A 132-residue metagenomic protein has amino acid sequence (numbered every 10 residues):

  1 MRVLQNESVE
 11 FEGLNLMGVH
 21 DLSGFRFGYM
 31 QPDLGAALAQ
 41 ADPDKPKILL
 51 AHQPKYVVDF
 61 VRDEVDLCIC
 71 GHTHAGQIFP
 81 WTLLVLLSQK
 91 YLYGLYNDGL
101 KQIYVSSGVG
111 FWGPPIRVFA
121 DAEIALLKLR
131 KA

Functional and structural regions predicted by a protein language model:
M1-A132: Soluble catalytic domains of enzymes that build or remodel membrane lipids, polysaccharides, and related
